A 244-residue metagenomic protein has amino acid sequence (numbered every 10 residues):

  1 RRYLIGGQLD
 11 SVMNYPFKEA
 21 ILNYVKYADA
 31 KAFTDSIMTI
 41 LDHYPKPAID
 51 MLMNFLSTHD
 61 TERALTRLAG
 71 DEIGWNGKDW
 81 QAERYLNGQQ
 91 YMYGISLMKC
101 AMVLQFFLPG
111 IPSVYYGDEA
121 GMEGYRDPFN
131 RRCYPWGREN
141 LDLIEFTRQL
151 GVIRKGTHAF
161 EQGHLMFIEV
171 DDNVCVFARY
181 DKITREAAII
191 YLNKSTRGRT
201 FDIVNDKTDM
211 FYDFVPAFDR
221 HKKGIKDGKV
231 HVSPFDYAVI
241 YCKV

Functional and structural regions predicted by a protein language model:
R1-M53, L104, E123-Q149, H158 (+2 more regions): Active-site-proximal helices and loops of the catalytic beta/alpha 8
P16, L56, F218-H221: Residues at the C-termini of beta-strands that transition into short coil/loop
I21, P45-L52, A64, N76 (+2 more regions): Residue-level signal for secondary-structure boundary elements
N23-V25, R67, K222, K226: Amphipathic alpha-helical interaction segments
K31-T34, M38-I40, G74-K99, G156: Aromatic-anchored helix/helix-loop segment that forms the rim or "lid" of small-molecule/cofactor binding pockets
N54-L86, M102-L141: Aromatic/acidic polysaccharide-binding cleft in carbohydrate-active enzymes
G94-I95, F107-V114, A120-V244: Carbohydrate-interacting/catalytic domains
